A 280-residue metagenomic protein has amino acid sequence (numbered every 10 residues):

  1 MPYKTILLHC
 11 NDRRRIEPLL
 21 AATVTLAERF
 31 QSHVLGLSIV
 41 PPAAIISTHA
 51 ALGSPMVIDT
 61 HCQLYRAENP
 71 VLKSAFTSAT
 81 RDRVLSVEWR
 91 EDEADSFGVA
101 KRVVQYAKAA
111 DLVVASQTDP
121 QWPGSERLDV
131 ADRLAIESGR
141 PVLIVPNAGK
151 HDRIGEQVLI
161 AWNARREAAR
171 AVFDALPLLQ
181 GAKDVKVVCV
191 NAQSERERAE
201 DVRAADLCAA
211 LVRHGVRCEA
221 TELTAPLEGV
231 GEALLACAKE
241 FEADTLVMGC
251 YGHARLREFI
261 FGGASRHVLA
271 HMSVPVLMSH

Functional and structural regions predicted by a protein language model:
M1-I58, E137, K150-L223: Small/aliphatic-rich secondary-structure junction motif
R14, C62-Q63, E93-S96, D119-Q121 (+2 more regions): Short histidine/acidic/glycine/proline-rich micro-motifs that form metal- and phosphate-coordinating active-site loops
L20, T25-R29, K101-H151, C237-H280: Gly/Ser-rich helix-loop-strand patches that form or flank binding pockets for ribonucleotide-derived cofactors
I39, R90-A94, V145, V188-V190 (+2 more regions): Conserved beta-strand termini and adjacent loop/short-helix elements that scaffold enzyme active sites in alpha/beta
A44, F97-V99, W122, D152 (+3 more regions): Generic structural signal for helix capping and beta-alpha/helix-loop junctions
M56-V71: A short acidic, glycine-rich active-site loop that binds or catalyzes chemistry on phosphate/adenosine moieties
F76, R81-D82, S86, P123-P146 (+1 more regions): P-loop/Walker A phosphate-binding loop and immediately adjacent motor/lid segment at beta-alpha junctions
S78-V113, R213-L246, H253-R255: Structural beta-alpha unit
